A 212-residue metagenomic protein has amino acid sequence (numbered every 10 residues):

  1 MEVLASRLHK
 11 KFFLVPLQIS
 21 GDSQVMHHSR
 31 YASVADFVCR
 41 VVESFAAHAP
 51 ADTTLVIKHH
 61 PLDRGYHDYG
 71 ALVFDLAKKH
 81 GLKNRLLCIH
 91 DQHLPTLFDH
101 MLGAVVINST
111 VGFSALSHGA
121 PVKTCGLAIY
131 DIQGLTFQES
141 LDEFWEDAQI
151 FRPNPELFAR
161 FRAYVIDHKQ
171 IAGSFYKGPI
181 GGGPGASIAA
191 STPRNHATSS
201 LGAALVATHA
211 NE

Functional and structural regions predicted by a protein language model:
M1-L72: Conserved catalytic-core segment of nucleotide-activated headgroup transferases in glycan assembly
S20, L62, V111, I129 (+1 more regions): Short, glycine-/Ser/Thr-/acidic-enriched flexible segments
S29-Y31, A71-F74, V122, E139-L141: Short secondary-structure boundary/capping segments
A47-A51, K79, H100: Alpha-helix C-cap/termination motif
P50, G81-K83, S117: Short, well-ordered coil/turn elements that cap or connect secondary structure elements
A71-I89: Nucleotide-activated donor-binding/catalytic signature segment of Leloir-type glycosyltransferases, i.e., the conserved
H90-T136: A donor-sugar binding/catalytic signature common to diverse glycosyltransferases and related nucleotide-sugar
L135-E212: Leloir-type glycosyltransferase catalytic cores
